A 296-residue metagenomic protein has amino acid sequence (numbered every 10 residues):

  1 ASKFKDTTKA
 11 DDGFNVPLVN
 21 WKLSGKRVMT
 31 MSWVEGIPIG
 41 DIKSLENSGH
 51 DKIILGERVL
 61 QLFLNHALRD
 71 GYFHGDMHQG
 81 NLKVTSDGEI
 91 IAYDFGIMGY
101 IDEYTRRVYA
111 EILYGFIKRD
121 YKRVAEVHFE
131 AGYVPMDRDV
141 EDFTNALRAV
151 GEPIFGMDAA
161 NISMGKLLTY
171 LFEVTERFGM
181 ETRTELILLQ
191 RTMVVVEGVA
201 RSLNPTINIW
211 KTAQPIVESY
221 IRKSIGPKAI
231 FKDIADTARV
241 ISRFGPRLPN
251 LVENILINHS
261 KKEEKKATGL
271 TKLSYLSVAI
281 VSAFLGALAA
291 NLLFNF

Functional and structural regions predicted by a protein language model:
A1-F296: Conserved catalytic cores of large enzyme domains
